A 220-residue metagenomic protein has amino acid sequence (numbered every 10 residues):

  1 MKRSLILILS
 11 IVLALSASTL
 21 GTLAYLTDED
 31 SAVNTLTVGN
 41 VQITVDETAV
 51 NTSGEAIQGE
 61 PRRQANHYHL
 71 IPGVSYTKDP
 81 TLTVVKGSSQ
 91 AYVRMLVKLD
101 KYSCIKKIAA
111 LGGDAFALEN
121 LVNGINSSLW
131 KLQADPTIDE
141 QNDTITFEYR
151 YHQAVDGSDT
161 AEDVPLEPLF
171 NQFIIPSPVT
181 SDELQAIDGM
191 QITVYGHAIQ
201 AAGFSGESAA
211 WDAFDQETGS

Functional and structural regions predicted by a protein language model:
K2-R63, Y68-I71, L184-S220: Short, polar/proline-rich extracytoplasmic segments that appear immediately after membrane translocation
A14, T19, Y25, M95 (+4 more regions): Acidic/proline-rich low-complexity IDRs
L20, R63-A65, I71, S75 (+6 more regions): Alpha-helical structural elements
T22-D28, L36-T37, T81, R94 (+4 more regions): Broad hydrophobic/π-residue packing in well-ordered secondary structure
G39-A56, K101-E148: A surface/secretory-pathway sequence property marking extracellular, secreted, or lumenal proteins enriched
Q58-L70, I145-T160: Aromatic/His-enriched, Gly/Pro-containing loop or helix-boundary segments that lie immediately adjacent to catalytic
I71-K101, H152-S220: C-terminal, structured domain-capping segment
